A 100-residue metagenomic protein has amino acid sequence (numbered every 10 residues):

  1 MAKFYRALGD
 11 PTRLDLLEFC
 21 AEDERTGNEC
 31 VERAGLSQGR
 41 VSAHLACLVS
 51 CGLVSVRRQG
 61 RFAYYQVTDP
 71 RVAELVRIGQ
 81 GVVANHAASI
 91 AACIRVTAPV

Functional and structural regions predicted by a protein language model:
M1-R40, Q59-R71: N-terminal helix-turn-helix DNA-binding core of bacterial DNA-binding proteins
E32, A43, V49-S50: Alpha-helical residues within the helix-turn-helix
P70-V100: Amphipathic alpha-helical dimerization/coiled-coil segments that flank or bridge DNA-binding/regulatory modules
